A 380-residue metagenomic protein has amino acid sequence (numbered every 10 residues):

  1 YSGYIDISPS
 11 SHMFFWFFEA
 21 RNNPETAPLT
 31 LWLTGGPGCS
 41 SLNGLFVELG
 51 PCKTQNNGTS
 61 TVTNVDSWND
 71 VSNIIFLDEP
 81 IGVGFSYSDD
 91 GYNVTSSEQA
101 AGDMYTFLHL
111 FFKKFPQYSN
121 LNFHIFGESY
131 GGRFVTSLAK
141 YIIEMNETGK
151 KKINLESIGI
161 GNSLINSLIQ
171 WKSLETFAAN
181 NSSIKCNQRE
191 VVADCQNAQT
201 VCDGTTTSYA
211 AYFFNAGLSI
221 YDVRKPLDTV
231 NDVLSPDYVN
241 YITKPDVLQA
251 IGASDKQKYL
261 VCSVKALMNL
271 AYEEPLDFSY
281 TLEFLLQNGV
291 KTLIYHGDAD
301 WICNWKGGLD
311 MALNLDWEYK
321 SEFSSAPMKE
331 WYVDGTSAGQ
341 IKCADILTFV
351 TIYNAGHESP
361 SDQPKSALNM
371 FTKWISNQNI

Functional and structural regions predicted by a protein language model:
Y1-I380: Terminal and linker regions of secretory-pathway proteins
